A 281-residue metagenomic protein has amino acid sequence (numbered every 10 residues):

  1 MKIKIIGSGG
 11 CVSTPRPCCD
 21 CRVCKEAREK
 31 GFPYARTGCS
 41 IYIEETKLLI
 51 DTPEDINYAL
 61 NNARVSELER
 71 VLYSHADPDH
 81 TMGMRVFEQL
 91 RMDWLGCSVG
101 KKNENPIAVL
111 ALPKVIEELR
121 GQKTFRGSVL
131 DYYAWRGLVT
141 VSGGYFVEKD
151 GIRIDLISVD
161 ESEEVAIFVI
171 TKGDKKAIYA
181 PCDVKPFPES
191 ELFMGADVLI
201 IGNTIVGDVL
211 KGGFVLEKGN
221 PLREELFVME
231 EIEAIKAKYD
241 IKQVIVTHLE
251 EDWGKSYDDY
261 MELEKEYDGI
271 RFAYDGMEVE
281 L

Functional and structural regions predicted by a protein language model:
M1-A180, V184-E191, A196, Y257-L281: Binuclear metal-dependent hydrolase catalytic cores
P186-M277: Cap/insert and terminal regions of metallo-dependent hydrolase folds
